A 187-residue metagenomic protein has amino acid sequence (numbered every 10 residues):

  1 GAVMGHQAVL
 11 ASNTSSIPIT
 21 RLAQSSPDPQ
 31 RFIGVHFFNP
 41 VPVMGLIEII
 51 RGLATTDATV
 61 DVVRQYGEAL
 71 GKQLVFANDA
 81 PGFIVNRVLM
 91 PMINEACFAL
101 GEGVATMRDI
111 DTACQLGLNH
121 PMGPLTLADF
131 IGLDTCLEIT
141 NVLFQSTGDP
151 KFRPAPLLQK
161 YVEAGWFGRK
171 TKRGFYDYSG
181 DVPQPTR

Functional and structural regions predicted by a protein language model:
G1: A short glycine-rich, Lys/Arg-flanked "PGG" loop and its adjoining helix->strand segment in the class I
M4-G5: Helix-to-beta-strand junctions that scaffold the AdoMet/dcAdoMet cofactor pocket in Class I SAM-dependent enzymes
V9-N78, F83-R87: Rossmann-fold dinucleotide-binding core
P42, V88-M92, H120: Alpha-helix N-cap/N′ positions at the starts of helices
A58-D61, E68-D79, F98-E102, M107-R187: NAD(P)-dependent Rossmann-like dehydrogenase/reductase catalytic/cofactor-binding core
